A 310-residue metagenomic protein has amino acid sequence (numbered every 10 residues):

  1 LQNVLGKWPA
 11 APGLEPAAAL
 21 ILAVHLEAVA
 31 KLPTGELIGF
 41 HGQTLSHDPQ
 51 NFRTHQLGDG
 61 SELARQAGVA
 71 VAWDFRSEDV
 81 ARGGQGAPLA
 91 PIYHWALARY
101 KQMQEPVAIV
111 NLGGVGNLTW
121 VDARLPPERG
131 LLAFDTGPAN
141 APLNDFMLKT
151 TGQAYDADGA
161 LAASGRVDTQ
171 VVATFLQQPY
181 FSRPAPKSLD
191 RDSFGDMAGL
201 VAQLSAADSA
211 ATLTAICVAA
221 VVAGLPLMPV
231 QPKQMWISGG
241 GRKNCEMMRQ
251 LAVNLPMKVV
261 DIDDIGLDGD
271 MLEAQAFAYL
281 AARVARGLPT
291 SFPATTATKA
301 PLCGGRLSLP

Functional and structural regions predicted by a protein language model:
L1-P12, E128-L131: Short glycine-rich, Thr/Ser-proximal phosphate-binding strand/loop in the N-terminal lobe of ATP-dependent enzymes
W8-G60: Short beta-strand-loop/turn "lid" adjacent to the catalytic site in phosphate-handling enzymes
V24-L32, A206-Q231: Phosphate/ATP-binding catalytic cores across multiple sugar-kinase/actin-like superfamilies, primarily ASKHA
T34, M103-E105, P229-K233: Short helix-loop-beta connector
P49-T54, R65, V69-Q153, C303: Phosphate-binding/catalytic loop of phosphoryl-transfer enzymes
P126-V218, T296, A300-P310: Conserved ATP-utilizing enzyme core subdomain
A215, D263-P310: Glycine-rich phosphate-binding/hydrolytic loop that grips phosphoryl groups
P232-A252: Glycine-rich phosphate-binding loops at beta-strand->alpha-helix junctions
